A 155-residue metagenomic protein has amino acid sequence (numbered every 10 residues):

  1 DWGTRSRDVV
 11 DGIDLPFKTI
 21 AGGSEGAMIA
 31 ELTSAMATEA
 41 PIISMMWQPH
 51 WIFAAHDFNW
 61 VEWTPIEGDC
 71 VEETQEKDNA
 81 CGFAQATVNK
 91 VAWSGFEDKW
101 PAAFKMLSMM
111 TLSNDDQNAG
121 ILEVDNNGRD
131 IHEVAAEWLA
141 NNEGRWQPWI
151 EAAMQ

Functional and structural regions predicted by a protein language model:
D1-A30, T38, E133: Bilobed "Venus flytrap"/periplasmic-binding protein-like clamshell domains and structurally analogous long
D1-G3, S24-G26, Q48-F53, F96-E97: Solvent-exposed loop/turn segments at secondary-structure junctions within structured extracellular/periplasmic domains
G3, A21-E25, W100, M110 (+3 more regions): Solvent-exposed, acidic/flexible segments
A35-D69: A ligand-binding cleft/hinge motif common to bilobed small-molecule-binding domains
Q75-D78: Extended, solvent-exposed regions of the mature portions of secreted/cell-surface glycoproteins
Q85-K99, G120-E123: A bilobed periplasmic-binding-protein/Venus flytrap-type ligand-binding module shared by bacterial periplasmic
K105, M109-Q155: C-terminal functional modules
